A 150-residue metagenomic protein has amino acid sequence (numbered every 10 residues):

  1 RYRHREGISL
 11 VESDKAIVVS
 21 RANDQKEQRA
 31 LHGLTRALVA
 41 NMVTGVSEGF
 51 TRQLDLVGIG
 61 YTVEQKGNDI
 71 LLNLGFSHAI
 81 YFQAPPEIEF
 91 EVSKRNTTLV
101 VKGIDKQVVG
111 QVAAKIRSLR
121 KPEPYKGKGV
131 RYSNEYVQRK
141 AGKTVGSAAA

Functional and structural regions predicted by a protein language model:
R1-A114, S118-A150: N-terminal intrinsically disordered, cationic/polar leader segments that include organellar targeting peptides
